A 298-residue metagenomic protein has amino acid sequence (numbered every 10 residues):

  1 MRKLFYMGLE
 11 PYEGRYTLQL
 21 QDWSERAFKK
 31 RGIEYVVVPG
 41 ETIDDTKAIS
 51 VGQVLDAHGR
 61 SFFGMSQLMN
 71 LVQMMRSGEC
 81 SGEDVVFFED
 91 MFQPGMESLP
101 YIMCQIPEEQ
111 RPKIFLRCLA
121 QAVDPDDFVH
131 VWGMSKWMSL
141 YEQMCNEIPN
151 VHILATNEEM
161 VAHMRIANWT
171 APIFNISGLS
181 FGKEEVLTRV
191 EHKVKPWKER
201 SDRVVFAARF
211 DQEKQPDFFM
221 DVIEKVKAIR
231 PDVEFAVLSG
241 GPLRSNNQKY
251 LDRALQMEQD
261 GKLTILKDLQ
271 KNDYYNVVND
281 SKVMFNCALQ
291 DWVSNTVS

Functional and structural regions predicted by a protein language model:
M1-L99: N-terminal pre-catalytic "stem/leader" segment of glycosyltransferase-like enzymes
V85-M91, C104-F128: Active-site proximal beta-strand in glycosyltransferases
V131-I153: Membrane-proximal helix-turn-helix segments that form the acceptor-binding/catalytic region of lipid-linked
I148-K193, E199: Donor nucleotide-sugar binding/catalytic pocket of nucleotide-sugar-dependent glycosyltransferases
K193-K227, F235-A236: Conserved donor-binding/catalytic core segment of Leloir-type glycosyltransferases
E234-L251, K267: Glycosyltransferase donor-sugar binding loop
Q248-Y275, D280-V283: Nucleotide-activated donor-binding/catalytic signature segment of Leloir-type glycosyltransferases, i.e., the conserved
N272, N286-S298: Nucleotide-sugar-dependent
